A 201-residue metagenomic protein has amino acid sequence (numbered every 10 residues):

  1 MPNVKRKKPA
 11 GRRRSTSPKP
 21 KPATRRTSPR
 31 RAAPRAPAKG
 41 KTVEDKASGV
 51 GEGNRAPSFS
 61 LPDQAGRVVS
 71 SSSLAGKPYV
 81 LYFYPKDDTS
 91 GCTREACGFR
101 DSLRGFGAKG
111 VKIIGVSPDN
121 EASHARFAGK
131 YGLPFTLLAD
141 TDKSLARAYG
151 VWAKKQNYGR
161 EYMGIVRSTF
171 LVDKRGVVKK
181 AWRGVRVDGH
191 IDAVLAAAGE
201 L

Functional and structural regions predicted by a protein language model:
P2-L201: Chalcogenol-based redox active-site neighborhoods
